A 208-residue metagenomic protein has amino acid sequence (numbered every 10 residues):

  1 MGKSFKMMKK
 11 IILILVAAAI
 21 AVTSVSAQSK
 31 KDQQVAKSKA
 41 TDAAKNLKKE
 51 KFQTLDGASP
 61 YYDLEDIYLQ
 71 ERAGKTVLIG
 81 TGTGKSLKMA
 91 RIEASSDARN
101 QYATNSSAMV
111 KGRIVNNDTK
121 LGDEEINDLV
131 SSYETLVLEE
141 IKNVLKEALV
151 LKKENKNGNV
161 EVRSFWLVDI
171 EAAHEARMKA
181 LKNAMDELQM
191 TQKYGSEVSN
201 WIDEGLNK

Functional and structural regions predicted by a protein language model:
M1, V22-T23, T119: Charged, low-complexity surface segments at secondary-structure and domain boundaries
M1-M8: N-terminal secretory signal peptides that target proteins for export/translocation
F5, V25-A27: Compositionally biased regions
K9-L15: Sec-dependent signal peptide recognition, specifically the positively charged N-region followed immediately by
V16-A17, A184: Enrichment for repetitive, rod-forming helical segments
A17-V25: Hydrophobic h-region of N-terminal signal peptides that target proteins for export in Gram-negative bacteria
A27-K208: Domain-level marker for long, solvent-exposed, non-transmembrane regions
